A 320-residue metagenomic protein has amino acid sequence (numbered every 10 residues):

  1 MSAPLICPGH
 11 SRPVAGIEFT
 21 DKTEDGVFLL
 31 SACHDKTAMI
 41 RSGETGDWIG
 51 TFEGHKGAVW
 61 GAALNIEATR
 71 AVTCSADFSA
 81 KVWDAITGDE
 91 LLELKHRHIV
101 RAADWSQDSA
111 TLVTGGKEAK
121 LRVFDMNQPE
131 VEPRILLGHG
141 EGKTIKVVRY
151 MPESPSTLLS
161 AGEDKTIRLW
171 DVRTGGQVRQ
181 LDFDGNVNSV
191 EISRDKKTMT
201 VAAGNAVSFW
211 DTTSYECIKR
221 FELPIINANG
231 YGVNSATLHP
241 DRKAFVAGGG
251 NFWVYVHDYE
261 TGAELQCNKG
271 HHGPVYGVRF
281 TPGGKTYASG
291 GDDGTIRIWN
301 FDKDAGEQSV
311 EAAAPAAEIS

Functional and structural regions predicted by a protein language model:
S2-L5, D47-G50, D89-L92, V131-R134 (+4 more regions): A structural motif specific to WD40 beta-propellers
C7-V14, E53-V59, L94-V100, L137-I145 (+4 more regions): WD40/WD-repeat beta-propeller blade N-cap
R12-A15, D35-M39, G57-W60, D77-K81 (+9 more regions): Short coil/turn segments within WD40 beta-propeller repeats
E18-G26, A63-A68, D104-S109, R149-P155 (+3 more regions): Loop/turn segments within WD40 beta-propeller blades
G43-T45, A85-T87, M126-P129, V172-G175 (+3 more regions): Short loop/turn segments that connect beta-strands within beta-propeller blades
R101-I192, T198-A202: Solenoidal tandem-repeat scaffolds enriched in leucines and small polar residues
G232-N234, E264-C267, H272-P274, T281-T286 (+1 more regions): Terminal intrinsically disordered, low-complexity extensions flanking WD-repeat/beta-propeller proteins
